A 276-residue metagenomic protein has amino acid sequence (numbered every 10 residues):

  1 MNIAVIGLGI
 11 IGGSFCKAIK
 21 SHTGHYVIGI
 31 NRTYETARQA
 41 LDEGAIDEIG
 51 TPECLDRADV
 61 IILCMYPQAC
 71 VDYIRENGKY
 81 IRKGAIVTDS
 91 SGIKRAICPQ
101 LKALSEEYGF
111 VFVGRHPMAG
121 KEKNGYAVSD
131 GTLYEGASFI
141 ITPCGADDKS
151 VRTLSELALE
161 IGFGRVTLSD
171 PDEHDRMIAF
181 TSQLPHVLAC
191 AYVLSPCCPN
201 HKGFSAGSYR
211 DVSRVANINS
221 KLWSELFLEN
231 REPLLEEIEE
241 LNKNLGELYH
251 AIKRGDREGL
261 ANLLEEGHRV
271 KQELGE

Functional and structural regions predicted by a protein language model:
M1-P52, D56: NAD(P)+-binding Rossmann beta1-loop-alpha1 motif at the extreme N-terminus of oxidoreductases
N2, Y26, V111, S138 (+1 more regions): Residues at the starts of beta-strands that form the adenosine-phosphate
I46, A58, G84, G136-A137 (+1 more regions): Short, well-ordered alpha-helix to beta-strand connector turns
P52-I81, A85-T88, G92: Rossmann-like NAD(P)-binding element
R75-A127: Rossmann-like NAD(P)(H) cofactor-binding subdomain of soluble oxidoreductases
G131-R214: Internal alpha-helical scaffold of NAD(P)-dependent oxidoreductase catalytic cores
N200-V270: Interdomain hinge/lid region at the active-site interface of Rossmann-like NAD(P)-dependent oxidoreductases
